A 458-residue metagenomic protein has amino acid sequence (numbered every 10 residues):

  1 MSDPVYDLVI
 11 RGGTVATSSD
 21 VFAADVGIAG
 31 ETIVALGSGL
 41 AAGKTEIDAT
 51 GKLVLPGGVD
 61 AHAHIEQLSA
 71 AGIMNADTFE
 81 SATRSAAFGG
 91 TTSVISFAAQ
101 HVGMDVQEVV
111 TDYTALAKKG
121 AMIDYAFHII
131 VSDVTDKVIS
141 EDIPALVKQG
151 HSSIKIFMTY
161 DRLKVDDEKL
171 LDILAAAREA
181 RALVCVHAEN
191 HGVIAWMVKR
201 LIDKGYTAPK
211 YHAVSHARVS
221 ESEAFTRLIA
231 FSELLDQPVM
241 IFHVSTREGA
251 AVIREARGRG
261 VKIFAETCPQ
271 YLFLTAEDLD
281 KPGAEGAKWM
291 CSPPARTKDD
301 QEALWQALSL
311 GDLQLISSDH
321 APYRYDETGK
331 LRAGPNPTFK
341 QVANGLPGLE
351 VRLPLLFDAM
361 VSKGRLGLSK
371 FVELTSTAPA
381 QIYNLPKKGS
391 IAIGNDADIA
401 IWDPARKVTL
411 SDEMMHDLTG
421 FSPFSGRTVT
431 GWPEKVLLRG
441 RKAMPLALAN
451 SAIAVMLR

Functional and structural regions predicted by a protein language model:
S2-G57, A71: Histidine-rich, glycine-flanked metal-binding segment
G13, E31, G51, H62 (+14 more regions): Divalent metal-coordination and catalytic microenvironments
A49-G120: Metal-associated gating/positioning segment near the N- to mid-region
A63-D77, A126-I139, V214-R218: Active-site mouth loops of central-metabolism enzymes
Q107-I123, I173-V186: Alpha-helix-loop-beta-strand connector modules within alpha/beta enzyme cores
E141-I316: Histidine/acidic residue-rich metal-binding segments in metalloenzymes
T207-D236, K288-W289, Q314-L315, P322-P404: His/Asp/Glu-enriched, well-ordered alpha-helical/loop segment that forms or immediately abuts the divalent-metal
K330-G334, T338, N344, I393-L457: C-terminal cap of metal-dependent C-N hydrolases
